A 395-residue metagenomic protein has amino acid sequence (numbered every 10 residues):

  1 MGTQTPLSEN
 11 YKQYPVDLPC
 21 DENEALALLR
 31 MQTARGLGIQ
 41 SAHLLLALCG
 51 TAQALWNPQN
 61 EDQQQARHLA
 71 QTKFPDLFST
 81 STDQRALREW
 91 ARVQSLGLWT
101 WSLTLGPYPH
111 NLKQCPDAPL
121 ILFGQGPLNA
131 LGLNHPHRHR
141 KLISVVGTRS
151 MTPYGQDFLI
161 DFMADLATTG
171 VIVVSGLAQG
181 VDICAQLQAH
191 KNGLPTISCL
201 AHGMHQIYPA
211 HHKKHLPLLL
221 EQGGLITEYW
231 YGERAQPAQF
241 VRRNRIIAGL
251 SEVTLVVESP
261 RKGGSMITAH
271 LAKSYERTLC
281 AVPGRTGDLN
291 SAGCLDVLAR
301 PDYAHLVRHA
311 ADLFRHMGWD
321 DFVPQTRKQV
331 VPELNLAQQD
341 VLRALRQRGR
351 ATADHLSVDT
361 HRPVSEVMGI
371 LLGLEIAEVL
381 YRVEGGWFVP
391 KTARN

Functional and structural regions predicted by a protein language model:
G2-E24, L103-N395: Glycine-biased, small-residue-rich flexible motifs in mid-sequence functional cores and linkers
G2-P107, A377-G385, P390-R394: Short, small/acidic-rich helices and loops at N termini and domain boundaries of DNA replication/processing enzymes
